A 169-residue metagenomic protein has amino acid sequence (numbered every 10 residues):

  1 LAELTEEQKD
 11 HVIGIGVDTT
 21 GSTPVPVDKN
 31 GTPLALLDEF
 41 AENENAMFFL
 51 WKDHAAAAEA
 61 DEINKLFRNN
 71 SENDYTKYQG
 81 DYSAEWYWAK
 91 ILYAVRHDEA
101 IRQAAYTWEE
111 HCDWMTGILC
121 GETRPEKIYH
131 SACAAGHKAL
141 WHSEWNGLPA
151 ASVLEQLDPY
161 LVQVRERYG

Functional and structural regions predicted by a protein language model:
L1-L37, Q163-Y168: N-terminal glycine/serine-rich phosphate-binding loop of ATP-dependent small-molecule kinases, especially carbohydrate
V27, N64, R68-G169: Gly/Ser/Thr-rich active-site cleft segment
A35-E42, K65: Glycine-/small-residue-rich beta-strand-loop submotif within the FAD-binding core of flavoenzymes
N43-F49: Short beta-alpha connecting loops at secondary-structure transitions that line or flank enzyme active sites
D53: Carbohydrate-associated surface elements
E59: Active-site metal-coordination/substrate-binding segment of hydrolases, especially metallo-dependent peptidases
